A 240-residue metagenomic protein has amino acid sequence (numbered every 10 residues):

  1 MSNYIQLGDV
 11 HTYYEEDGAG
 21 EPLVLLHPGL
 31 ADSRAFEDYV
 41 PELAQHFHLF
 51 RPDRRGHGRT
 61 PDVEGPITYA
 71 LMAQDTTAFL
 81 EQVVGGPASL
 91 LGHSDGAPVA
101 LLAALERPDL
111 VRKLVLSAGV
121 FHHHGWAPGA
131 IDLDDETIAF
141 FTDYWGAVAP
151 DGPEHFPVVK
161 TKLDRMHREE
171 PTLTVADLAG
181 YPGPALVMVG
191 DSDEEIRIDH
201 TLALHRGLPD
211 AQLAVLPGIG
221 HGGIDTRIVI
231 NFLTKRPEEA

Functional and structural regions predicted by a protein language model:
G8-P61: Conserved HGGG/HGGXW glycine-rich cap/lid loop of the alpha/beta-hydrolase fold
D38-A44, F50-L91: Active-site loop/oxyanion-hole signature of alpha/beta-hydrolase fold enzymes
P98-E106, L110-Y144: Flexible "cap/lid" loop of the alpha/beta hydrolase fold
T161-D177: Active-site nucleophile elbow and catalytic-triad environment of alpha/beta-hydrolase enzymes
Y181, V187-V189: Short beta-strand/loop motif that positions the catalytic acidic residue of the alpha/beta-hydrolase fold
G183, R197-R206: Short alpha-helix in the alpha/beta-hydrolase fold that links the catalytic acid
D191-I196, H221-G222: Acidic catalytic loop of the alpha/beta-hydrolase fold
A211-A240: Catalytic active-site module of serine/aspartate enzymes centered on a nucleophile-bearing elbow/loop
